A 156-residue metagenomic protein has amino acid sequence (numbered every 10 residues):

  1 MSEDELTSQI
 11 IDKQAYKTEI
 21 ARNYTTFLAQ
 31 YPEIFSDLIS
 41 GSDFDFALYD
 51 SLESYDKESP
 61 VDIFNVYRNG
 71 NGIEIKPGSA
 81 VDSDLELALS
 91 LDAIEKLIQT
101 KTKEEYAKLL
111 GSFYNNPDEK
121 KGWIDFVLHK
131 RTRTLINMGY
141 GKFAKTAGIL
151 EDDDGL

Functional and structural regions predicted by a protein language model:
M1-L156: Feature captures hydrophobic
